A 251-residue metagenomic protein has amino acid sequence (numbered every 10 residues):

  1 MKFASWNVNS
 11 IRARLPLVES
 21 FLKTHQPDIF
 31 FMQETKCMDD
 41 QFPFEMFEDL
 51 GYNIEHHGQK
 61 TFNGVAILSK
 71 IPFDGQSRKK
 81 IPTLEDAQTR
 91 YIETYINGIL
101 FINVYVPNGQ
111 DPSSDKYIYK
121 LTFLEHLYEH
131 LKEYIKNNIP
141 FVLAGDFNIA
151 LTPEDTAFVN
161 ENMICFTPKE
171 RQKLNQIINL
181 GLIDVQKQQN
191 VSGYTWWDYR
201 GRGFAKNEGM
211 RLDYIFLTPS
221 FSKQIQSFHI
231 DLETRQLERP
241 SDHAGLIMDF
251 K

Functional and structural regions predicted by a protein language model:
M1-Y52, F62-V65, L151: N-terminal, active-site-proximal structural segment of metallo-dependent hydrolase catalytic domains
W6-N7, L22-D40, F101, L127-D155 (+4 more regions): Active-site beta-strand/loop signature of hydrolases that rely on acidic residues for catalysis
R12, D39-Q41, G64-V65, Q110-S113 (+2 more regions): Short catalytic/ligand-binding loop motif for oxyanion handling, primarily in non-cytosolic enzymes, centered on
T35-D111: Structured beta-strand-rich core segments of catalytic domains in phosphoester-bond hydrolases
L50, F123-L212: Metal-dependent phosphoesterases centered on the DNase I-like endonuclease/exonuclease/phosphatase
T61-Q76, G203-Q224, F250-K251: Conserved beta strand-loop-helix elements of the APE1-like EEP
I81-P82, P107-L124, F158-N162: Surface-exposed cleft-lining segments at the edges of enzyme active sites
H229-K251: Surface polyanion/phosphate-binding segment centered on an Asp-His-Pro turn
